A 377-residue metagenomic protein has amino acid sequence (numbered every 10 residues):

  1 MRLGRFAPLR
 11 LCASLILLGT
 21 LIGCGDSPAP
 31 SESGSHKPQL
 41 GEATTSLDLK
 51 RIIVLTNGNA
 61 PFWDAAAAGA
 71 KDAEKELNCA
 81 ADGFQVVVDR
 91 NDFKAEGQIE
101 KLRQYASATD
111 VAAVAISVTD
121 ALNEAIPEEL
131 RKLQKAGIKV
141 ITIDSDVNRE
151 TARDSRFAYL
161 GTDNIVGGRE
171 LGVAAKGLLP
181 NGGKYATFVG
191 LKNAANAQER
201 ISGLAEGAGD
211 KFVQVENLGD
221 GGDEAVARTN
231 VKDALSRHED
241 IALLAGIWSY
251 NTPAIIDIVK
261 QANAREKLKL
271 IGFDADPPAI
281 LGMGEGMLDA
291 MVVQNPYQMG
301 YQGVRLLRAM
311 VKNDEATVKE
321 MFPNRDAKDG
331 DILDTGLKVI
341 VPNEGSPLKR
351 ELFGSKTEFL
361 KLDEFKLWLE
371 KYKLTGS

Functional and structural regions predicted by a protein language model:
T20-G23: C-terminal motif of bacterial Sec signal peptides marking the signal peptidase cleavage site
G25, E32-D48, N196, G207-K211 (+1 more regions): Hinge/cleft segment of the Venus flytrap/periplasmic-binding protein
H36-E74, F84-L102, V118-E124, V189-E199 (+1 more regions): Extracytoplasmic "Venus flytrap"
L47, Q98, A158-Y185, A227-R228 (+2 more regions): Hydrophobic alpha-helical segments within soluble ligand-binding/sensing domains
F62-C79, G167-L171, A195-V213, V226 (+3 more regions): Short, solvent-exposed amphipathic alpha-helices that sit in or adjacent to ligand/effector-binding or catalytic
E76-K94, K184-T187, A205-E224: Short beta-strand elements in bilobed, periplasmic/extracellular small-molecule ligand-binding domains
A112, I116-K135, L204, D220-G282 (+1 more regions): Hydrophobic alpha-helical
N123, E128-V166, K184, D276-G282 (+1 more regions): Flexible loop/hinge segments that line or gate small-molecule binding clefts
